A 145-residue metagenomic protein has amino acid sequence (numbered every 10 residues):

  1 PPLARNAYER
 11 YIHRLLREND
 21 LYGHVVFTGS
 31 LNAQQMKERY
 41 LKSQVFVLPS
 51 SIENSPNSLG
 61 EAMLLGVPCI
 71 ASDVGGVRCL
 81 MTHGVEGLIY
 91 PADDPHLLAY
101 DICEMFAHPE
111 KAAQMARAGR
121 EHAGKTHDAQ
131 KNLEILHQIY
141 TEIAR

Functional and structural regions predicted by a protein language model:
E9-S30: Nucleotide-activated donor-binding/catalytic signature segment of Leloir-type glycosyltransferases, i.e., the conserved
S30, E38-S43: Short alpha-helical donor nucleotide-sugar binding micro-motif in glycosyltransferases
K37, P56-L64, R78-C79, V85: Short alpha-helical segment that forms part of, or immediately flanks, the ligand-binding pocket in carbohydrate-active
F46-V47: A short hydrophobic beta-strand element within the catalytic core of glycosyltransferases that build diverse glycans
S51: Aromatic "clamp/platform" in nucleotide-sugar-dependent glycosyltransferases that forms part of the donor/acceptor
P68-A71, M81: Short hydrophobic beta-strand element within catalytic cores of glycosyltransferases and related nucleotide-activated
H83-G84, L88-P95, E104-P109: Conserved acidic donor-binding segment of nucleotide-sugar-dependent glycosyltransferases
L97, E104, K111-T126, N132-Q138: A short, well-ordered alpha-helix in the C-terminal region of glycosyltransferases
